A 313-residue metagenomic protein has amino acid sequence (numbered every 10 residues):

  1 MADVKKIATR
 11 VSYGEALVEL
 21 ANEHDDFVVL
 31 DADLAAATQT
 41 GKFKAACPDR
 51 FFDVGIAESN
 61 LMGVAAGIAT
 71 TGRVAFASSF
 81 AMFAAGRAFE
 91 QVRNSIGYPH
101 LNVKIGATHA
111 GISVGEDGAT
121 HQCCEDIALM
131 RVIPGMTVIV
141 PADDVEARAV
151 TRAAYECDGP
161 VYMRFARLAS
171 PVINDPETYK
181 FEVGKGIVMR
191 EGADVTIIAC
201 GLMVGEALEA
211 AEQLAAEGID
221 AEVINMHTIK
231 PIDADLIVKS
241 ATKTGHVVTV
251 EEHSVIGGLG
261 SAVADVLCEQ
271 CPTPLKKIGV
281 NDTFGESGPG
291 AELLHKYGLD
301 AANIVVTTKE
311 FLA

Functional and structural regions predicted by a protein language model:
M1-R164, A169, N303: Thiamine diphosphate
R10-V11, E23-D26, L34-G41, A45 (+2 more regions): Thiamine diphosphate
